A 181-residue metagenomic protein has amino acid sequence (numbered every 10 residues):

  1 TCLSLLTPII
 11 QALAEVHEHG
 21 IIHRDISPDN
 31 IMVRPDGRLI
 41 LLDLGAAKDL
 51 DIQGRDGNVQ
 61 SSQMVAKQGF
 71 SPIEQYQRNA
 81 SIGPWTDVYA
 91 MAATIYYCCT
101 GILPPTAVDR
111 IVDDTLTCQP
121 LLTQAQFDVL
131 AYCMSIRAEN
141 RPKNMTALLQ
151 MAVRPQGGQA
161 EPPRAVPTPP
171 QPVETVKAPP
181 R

Functional and structural regions predicted by a protein language model:
L5-L6: Activation segment signature within eukaryotic-like protein kinase domains
I9-I21: Protein kinase catalytic-loop region centered on the HRD/HxD motif
I22, S27-P28, M32: Canonical protein kinase catalytic loop motif
V33-G37: Activation-loop N-terminal segment of eukaryotic-like protein kinases
I40-D43: Pre-DFG segment of protein kinase catalytic domains
A66-G158: C-terminal lobe helix-coil module of Hanks-type protein kinase domains
Q159-R181: Regulatory extensions appended to serine/threonine kinase catalytic cores
